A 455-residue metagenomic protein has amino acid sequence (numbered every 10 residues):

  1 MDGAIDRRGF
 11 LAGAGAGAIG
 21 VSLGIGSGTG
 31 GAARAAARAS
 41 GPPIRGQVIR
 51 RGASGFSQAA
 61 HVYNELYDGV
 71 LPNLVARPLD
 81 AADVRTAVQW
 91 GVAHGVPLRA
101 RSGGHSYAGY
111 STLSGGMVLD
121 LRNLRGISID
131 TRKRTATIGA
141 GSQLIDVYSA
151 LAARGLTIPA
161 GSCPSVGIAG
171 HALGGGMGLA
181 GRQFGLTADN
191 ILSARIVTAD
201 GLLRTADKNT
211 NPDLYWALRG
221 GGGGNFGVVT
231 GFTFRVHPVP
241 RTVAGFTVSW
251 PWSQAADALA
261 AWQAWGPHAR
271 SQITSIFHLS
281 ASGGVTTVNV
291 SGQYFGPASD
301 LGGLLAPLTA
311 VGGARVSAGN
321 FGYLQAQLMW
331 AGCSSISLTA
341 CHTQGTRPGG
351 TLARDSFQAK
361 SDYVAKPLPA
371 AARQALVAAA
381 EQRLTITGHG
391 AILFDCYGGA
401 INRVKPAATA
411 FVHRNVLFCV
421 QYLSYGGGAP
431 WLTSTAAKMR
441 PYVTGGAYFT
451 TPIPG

Functional and structural regions predicted by a protein language model:
D2-G455: Soluble FAD-dependent oxygen oxidases
